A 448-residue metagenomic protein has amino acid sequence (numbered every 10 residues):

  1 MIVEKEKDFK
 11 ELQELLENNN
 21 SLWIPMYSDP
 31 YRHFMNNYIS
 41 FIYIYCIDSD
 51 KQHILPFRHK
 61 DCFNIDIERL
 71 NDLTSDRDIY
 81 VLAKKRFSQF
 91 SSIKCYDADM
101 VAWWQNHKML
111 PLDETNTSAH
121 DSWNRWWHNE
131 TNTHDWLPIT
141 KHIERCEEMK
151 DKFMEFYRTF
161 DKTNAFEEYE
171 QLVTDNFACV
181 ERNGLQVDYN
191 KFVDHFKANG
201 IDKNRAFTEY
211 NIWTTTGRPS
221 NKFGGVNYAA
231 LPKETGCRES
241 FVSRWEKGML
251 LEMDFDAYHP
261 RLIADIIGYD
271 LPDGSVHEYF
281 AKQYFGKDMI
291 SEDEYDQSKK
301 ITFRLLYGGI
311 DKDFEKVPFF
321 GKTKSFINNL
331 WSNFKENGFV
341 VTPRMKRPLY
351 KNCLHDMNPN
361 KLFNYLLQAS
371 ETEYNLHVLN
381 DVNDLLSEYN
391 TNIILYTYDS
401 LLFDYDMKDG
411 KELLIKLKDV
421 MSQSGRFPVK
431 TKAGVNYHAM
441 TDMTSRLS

Functional and structural regions predicted by a protein language model:
M1-S118: Conserved RNase H-like, two-metal-ion catalytic cores of nucleic-acid enzymes
I2, E17, I24-Q52, F57-I65 (+4 more regions): Acidic, glycine-rich two-metal-ion catalytic cores of nucleic acid-processing enzymes
N37-I39, D99, T140-E147, D151 (+4 more regions): Non-catalytic, well-ordered alpha-helical scaffold segments
I79-A83, C95-A98, R244-H259, K300-G308 (+1 more regions): Conserved catalytic palm subdomain of right-hand nucleotidyl-transferase polymerases, strongest for RNA-directed enzymes
K85-S88, M100, A257-H259, S400 (+1 more regions): Conserved nucleotide-binding/hydrolysis micro-motifs of P-loop NTPases
F90-N199, I267-G274, K322-L330, E336: Mixed-charge, glycine-rich, non-catalytic linkers/tails in nucleic-acid processing enzymes
H107, L262-D265, M440-T444: Short conserved micro-motifs at the rims of enzyme active sites and ligand-binding pockets
W126, D135, A178-R182, A206 (+3 more regions): Conserved catalytic core of nucleic-acid polymerases
